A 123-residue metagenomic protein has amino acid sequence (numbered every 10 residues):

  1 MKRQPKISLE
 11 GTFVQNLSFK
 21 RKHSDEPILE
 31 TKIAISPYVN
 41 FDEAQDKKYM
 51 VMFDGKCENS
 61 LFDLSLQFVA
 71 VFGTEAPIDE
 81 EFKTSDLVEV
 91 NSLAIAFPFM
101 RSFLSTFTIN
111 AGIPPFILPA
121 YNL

Functional and structural regions predicted by a protein language model:
M1-I95, S102-L123: N-terminal intrinsically disordered, cationic/polar leader segments that include organellar targeting peptides
